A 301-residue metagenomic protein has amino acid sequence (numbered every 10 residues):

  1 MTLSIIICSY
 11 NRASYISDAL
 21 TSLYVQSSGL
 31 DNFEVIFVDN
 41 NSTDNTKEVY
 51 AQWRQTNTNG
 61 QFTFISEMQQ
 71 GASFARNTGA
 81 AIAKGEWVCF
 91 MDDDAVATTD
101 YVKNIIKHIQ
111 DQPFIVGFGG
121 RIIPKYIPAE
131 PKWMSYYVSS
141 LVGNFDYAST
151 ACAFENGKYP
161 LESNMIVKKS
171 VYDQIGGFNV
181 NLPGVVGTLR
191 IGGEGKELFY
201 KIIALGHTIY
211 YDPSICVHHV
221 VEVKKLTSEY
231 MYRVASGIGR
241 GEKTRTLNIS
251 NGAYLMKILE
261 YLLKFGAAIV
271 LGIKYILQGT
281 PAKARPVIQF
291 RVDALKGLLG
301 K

Functional and structural regions predicted by a protein language model:
R12-Q26: Short, well-formed alpha-helical segments that are part of the catalytic scaffolds of diverse glycosyltransferases
S22, D39-E48, A95-V96: A conserved acidic beta->alpha catalytic loop
E67-A83: Glycine-rich, basic loop-to-helix element that forms the pyrophosphate-binding segment of sugar-nucleotide handling
V88: Short aromatic/hydrophobic "clamp" motif used to bind/position activated sugar donors
D100-M134: Conserved donor NDP-sugar-binding/catalytic core segment of glycosyltransferases
G120, Y137-K158: Short, flexible, basic/aromatic active-site loop/helix in glycosyltransferases
E162-V167, V171-I175, L182-I215: A short, conserved alpha-helix in the catalytic core of glycosyltransferases
R233-G241, L247-K301: Non-catalytic, C-terminal membrane-associated alpha-helical segments of glycosyltransferases
